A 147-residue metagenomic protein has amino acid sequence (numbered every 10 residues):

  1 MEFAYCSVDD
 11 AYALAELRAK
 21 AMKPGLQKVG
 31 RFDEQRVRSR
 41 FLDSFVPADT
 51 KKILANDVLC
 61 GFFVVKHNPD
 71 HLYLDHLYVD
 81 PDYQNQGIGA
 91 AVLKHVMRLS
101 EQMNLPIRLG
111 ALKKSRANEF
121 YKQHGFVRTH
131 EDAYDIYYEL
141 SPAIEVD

Functional and structural regions predicted by a protein language model:
M1-E16: A short beta-loop-alpha structural element at the N-terminal edge of CoA-dependent acyl/N-acetyltransferase catalytic
M22-D43: Conserved GNAT-fold acetyl-CoA-binding loop/helix
L42-K52, G61: A short helix-loop-beta-strand connector motif used in the catalytic cores of GNAT acetyltransferases and, in some
V58-K66, Y73-Y78: Conserved beta-strand in the GNAT
D70-P81, I107-G110, I136: Conserved acetyl-CoA binding element of GNAT-fold acetyltransferases
V79, N85-R98, Q123: Conserved acetyl-CoA-binding loop-helix of GNAT-fold acetyltransferases
A90, K114-E131, I136-Y137: Conserved active-site alpha-helix within GNAT-family acetyltransferase domains
S100-L112: Conserved GNAT acetyl-CoA-binding A-motif
